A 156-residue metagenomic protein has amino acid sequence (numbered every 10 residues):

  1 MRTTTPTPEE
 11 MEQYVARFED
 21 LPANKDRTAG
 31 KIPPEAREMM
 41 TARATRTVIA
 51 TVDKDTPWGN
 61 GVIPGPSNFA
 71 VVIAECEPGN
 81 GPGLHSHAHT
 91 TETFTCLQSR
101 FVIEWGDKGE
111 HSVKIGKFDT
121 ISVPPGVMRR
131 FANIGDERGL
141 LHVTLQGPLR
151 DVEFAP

Functional and structural regions predicted by a protein language model:
M1-A16, M128-P156: Double-stranded beta-helix
M1-N68: A short, N-terminal "cap"/entry segment at the start of jelly-roll beta-barrel domains of the cupin/DSBH fold
V52-G59, A70-A88: Conserved short histidine dyad/triad with adjacent acidic residue
P64-N68, A88, D136: A generic fold-level signal
V71-E75, T93, S112, T120-S122 (+1 more regions): Conserved hydrophobic/aromatic beta-strand scaffold that supports enzyme active sites
N80, I103-W105, E110, R138-G139 (+1 more regions): Ligand-binding pocket scaffold of soluble enzyme catalytic domains
G81-L84, H89-K117, V127: A short beta-strand-loop-beta hairpin characteristic of the jelly-roll/cupin
